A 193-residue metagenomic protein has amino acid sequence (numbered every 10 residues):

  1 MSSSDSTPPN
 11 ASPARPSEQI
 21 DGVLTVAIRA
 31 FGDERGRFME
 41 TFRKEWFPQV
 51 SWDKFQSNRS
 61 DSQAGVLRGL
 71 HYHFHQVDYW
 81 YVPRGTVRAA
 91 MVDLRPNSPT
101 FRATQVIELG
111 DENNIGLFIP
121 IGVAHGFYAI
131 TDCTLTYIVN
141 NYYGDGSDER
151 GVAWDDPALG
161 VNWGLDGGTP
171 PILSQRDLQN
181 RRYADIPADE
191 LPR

Functional and structural regions predicted by a protein language model:
S2-I115, C133-R193: Non-catalytic, conserved peripheral segments adjacent to functional cores
L117, H125-I130: Short beta-strand His + acidic residue motifs that chelate non-heme Fe in jelly-roll/DSBH and cupin folds
